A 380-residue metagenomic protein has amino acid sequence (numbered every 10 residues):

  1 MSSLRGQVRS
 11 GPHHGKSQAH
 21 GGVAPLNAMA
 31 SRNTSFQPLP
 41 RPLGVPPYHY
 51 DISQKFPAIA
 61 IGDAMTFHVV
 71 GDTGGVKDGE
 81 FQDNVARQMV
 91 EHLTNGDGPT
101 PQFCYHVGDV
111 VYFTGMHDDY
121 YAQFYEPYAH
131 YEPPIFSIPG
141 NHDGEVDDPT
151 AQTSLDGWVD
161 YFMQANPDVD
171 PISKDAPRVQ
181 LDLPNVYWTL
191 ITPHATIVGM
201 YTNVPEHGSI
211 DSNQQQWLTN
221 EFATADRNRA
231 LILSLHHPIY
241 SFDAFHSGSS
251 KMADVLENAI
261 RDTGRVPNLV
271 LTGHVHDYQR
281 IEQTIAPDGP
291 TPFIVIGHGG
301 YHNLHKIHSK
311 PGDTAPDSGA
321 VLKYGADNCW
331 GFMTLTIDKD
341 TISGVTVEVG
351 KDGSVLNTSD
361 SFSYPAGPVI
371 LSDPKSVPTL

Functional and structural regions predicted by a protein language model:
M1-Q102, Y121, Y125-S137, Q152-D156 (+5 more regions): Acidic, histidine-bearing metal-coordination/catalytic regions of metal-dependent phosphoesterases
H14-G15, P25, T34-K55, D118-L231 (+3 more regions): Extended active-site neighborhood of metal-dependent phosphoesterases/phosphodiesterases
D72, G108-D109, G140-N141, M200 (+2 more regions): Active-site glycine-centered loops adjacent to acidic/histidine catalytic or metal-binding residues that shape
D72-V76, V110-V111, N203-E206: Second-shell loop/turn segments in exported
G75, Y112, I239, D277: Short, glycine/acidic-enriched loop or turn micro-motifs at the edges of active sites
G75-F81, E145, E206-G208, S241-F242 (+3 more regions): Short, solvent-exposed loop/turn elements at domain surfaces
F103-M116: Conserved beta-strand-loop-alpha-helix hinge of the TIR/SEFIR fold
